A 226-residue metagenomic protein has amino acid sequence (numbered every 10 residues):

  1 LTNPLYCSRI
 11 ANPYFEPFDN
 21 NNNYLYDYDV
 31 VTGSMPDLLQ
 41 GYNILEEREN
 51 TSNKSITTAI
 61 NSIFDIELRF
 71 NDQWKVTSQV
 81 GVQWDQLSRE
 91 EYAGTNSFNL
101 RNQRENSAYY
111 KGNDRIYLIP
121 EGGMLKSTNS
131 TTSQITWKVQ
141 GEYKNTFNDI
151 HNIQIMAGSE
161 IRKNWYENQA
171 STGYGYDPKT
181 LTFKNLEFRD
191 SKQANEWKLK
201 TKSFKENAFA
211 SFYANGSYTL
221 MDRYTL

Functional and structural regions predicted by a protein language model:
L1-A59, Q79, Q83-A210: Surface-exposed loop/interface segments of Gram-negative outer-membrane beta-barrel transport/assembly proteins
T58-G81: P-loop NTPase catalytic cores that bind/hydrolyze ATP
S62-L68, V139-Y143, A214-L220: Residues on the lipid-exposed face of transmembrane beta-strands in outer-membrane beta-barrel proteins
R69-N71, T146-I150, M221: Outer-membrane beta-barrel channels and translocator barrels
Q73-V76, H151, R223-L226: Repeated loop/turn-to-beta-strand initiation elements of outer-membrane beta-barrel proteins
S159, A210-Y218, D222, L226: Contiguous, well-ordered alpha-helical segments that form the cores/surfaces of helical PPI scaffolds
